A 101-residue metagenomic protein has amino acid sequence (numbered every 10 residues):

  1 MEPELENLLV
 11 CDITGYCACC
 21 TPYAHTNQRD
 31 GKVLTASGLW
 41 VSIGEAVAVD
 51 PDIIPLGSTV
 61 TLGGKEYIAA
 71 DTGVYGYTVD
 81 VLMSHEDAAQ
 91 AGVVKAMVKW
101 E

Functional and structural regions predicted by a protein language model:
M1-E101: Solvent-exposed, well-ordered loop and adjacent helix/strand elements within mature globular domains that form
